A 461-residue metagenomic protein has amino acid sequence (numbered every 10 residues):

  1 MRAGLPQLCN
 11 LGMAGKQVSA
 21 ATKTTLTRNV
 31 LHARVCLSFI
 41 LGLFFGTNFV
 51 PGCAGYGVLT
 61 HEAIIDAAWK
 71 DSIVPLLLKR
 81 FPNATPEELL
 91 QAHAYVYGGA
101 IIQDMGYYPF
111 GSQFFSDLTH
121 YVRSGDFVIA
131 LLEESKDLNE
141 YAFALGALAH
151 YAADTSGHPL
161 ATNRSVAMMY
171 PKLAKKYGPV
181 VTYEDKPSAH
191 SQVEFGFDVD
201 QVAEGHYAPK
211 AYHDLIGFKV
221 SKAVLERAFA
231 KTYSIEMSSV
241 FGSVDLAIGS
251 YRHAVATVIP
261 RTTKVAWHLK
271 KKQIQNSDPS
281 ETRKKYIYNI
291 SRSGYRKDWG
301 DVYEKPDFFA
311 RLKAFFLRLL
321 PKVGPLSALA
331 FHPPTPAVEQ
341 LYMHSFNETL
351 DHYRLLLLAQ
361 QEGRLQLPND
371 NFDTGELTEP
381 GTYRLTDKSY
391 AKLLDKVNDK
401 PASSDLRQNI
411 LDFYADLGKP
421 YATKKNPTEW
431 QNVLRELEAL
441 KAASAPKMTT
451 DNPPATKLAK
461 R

Functional and structural regions predicted by a protein language model:
M1: Cell-wall glycan-active module
L8-C9, A14-L37: Bacterial N-terminal signal peptides that target proteins for export
K23-R28, N48, T450, K457: N-terminal compositionally biased, intrinsically disordered segments and leader/signal-like regions
C36-N48: Bacterial N-terminal signal peptides
P51-A142, T155-S238, H268-K272, K284-R461: N-terminal, motif-rich segments that launch catalysis or mediate targeting to/interaction with membranes, typified by
A147, Y151, T155: Catalytic glutamate of the conserved HExxH
E226-I274: Eukaryote-biased recognition of electropositive, low-complexity segments and basic polyanion/acidic-motif-binding
